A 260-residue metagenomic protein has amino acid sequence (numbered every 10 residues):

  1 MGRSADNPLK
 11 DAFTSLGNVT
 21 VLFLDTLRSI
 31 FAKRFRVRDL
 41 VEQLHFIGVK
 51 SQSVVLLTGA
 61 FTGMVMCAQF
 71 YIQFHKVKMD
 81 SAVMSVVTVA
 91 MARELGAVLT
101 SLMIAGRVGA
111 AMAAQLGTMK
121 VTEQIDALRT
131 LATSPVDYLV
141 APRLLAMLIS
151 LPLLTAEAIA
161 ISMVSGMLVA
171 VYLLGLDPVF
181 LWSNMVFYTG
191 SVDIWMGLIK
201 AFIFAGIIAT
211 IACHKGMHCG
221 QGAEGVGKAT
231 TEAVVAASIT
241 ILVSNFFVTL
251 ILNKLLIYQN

Functional and structural regions predicted by a protein language model:
M1-L40, K215-G220: Short, membrane-interfacial amphipathic segments enriched in basic
I47-L99, M103: Active-site cofactor/substrate anionic-group-binding motifs, chiefly glycine- and Lys/Arg-rich phosphate-binding loops
G48, Q52, L56, L95 (+4 more regions): Selective transmembrane-helix segments that form parts of the transport pathway or gating/packing helices in multipass
T58-F61, A141-A170, I203, I211 (+2 more regions): Hydrophobic alpha-helical transmembrane segments that constitute the membrane-spanning cores of multi-pass membrane
Q69-A92, A160-F202, I211-E232, I251-N260: Membrane-interfacial helix-loop-helix connectors in multipass membrane proteins
V83-D126, I211: Hydrophobic alpha-helical transmembrane segments of multi-pass membrane transport proteins
L116-A141, G222-V226: Short cytoplasmic-facing helical segments at TM-TM junctions of multi-pass membrane proteins
V226, V234-L250: Final/C-terminal transmembrane alpha-helix of multipass membrane proteins
